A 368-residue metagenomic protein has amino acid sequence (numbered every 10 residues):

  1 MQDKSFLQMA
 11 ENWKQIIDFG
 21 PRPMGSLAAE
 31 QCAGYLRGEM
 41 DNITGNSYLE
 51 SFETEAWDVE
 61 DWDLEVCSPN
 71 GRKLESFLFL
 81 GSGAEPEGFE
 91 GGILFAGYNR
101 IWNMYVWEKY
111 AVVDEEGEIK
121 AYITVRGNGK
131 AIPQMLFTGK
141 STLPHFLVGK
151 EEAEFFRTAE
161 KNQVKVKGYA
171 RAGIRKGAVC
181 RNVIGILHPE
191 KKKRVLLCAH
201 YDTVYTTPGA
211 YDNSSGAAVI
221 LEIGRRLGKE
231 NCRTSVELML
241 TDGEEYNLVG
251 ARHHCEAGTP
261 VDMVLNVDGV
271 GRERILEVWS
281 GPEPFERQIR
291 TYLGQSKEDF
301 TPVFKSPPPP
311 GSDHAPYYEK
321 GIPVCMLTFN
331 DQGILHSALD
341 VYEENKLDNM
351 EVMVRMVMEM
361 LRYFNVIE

Functional and structural regions predicted by a protein language model:
M1-D3, D18-L27, I101-V106, S141-H145 (+5 more regions): Second-shell loop/turn segments in exported
Q2-F6, E11-A111: Noncatalytic luminal/extracellular "stalk/propeptide" segments of secretory-pathway proteins
Q8-E11, Q15, Q31, Y35-N42 (+10 more regions): Extracytoplasmic/secreted proteins, especially bacterial periplasmic and envelope-associated proteins
L49, A121-T124, I184, L196-C198 (+3 more regions): Structural recognition of the beta-strand scaffold that forms the well-ordered cores of secreted hydrolase catalytic
T54, G127-A131, E152-A153, E190-K191 (+4 more regions): Solvent-exposed loop/turn segments at secondary-structure junctions within structured extracellular/periplasmic domains
C67-S68, S82-G92, Y98, M104 (+4 more regions): Soluble metallo-hydrolase cores and metallopeptidase-like ectodomains found primarily in the secretory/periplasmic
E151, V179-N182, T203-R290, S306 (+2 more regions): Acidic/histidine-rich catalytic neighborhood of metal-dependent amide-processing enzymes
R274-E368: Active-site-adjacent substrate-binding region of metalloamidase/peptidase-like peptide-processing proteins
